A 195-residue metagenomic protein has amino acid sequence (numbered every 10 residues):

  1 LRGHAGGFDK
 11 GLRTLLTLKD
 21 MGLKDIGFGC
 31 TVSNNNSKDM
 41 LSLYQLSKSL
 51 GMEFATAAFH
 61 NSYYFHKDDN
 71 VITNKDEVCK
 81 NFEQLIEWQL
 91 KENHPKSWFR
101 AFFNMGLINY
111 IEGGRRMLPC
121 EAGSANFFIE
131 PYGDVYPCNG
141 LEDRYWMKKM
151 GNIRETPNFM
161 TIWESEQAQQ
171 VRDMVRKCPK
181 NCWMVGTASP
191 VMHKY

Functional and structural regions predicted by a protein language model:
L1-A122, N126, P131, V135-Y136 (+1 more regions): Radical SAM enzyme [4Fe-4S]-AdoMet core and its adjacent flexible, acidic and glycine-rich loops/tails across
M117, D134-Y195: Flexible mid-to-C-terminal extensions adjoining Fe-S/redox cofactors in radical SAM and related proteins
